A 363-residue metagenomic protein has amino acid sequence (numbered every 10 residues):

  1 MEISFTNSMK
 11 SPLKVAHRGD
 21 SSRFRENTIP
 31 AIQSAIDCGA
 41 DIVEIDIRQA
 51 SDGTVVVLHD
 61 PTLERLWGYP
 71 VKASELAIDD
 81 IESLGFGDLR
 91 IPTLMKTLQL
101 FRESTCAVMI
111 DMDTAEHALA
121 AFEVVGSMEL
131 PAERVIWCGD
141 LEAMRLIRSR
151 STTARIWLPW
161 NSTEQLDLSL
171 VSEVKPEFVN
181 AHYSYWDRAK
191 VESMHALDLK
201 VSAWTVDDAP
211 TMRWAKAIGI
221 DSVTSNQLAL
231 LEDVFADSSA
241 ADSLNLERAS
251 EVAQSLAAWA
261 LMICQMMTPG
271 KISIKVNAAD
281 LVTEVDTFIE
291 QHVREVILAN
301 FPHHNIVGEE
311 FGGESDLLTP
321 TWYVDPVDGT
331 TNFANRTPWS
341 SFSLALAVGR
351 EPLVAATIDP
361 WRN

Functional and structural regions predicted by a protein language model:
M1-S243: Phosphate-group recognition and catalysis centered on beta-loop-alpha active-site segments
K14, V43, I306, W322-D325 (+1 more regions): Residue-level marker for buried hydrophobic side chains located in beta-strands that build the well-ordered beta-sheet
A35, D286, T330: Conserved, function-defining core regions and hallmark residues within catalytic/recognition domains
R48, A229, G312, V327 (+1 more regions): Adenine-nucleotide cofactor-binding loop residues
M109-D111, V135-W137, E142-M144, V174-P176 (+6 more regions): Conserved N-terminal glycine/acidic-rich loop preference
S239-V327: N-terminal subdomain of lithium-sensitive/metallo-dependent phosphomonoesterases centered on the IMPase/IPPase/PAP
L318-N363: DPxDG-like acidic metal-binding loop motif
